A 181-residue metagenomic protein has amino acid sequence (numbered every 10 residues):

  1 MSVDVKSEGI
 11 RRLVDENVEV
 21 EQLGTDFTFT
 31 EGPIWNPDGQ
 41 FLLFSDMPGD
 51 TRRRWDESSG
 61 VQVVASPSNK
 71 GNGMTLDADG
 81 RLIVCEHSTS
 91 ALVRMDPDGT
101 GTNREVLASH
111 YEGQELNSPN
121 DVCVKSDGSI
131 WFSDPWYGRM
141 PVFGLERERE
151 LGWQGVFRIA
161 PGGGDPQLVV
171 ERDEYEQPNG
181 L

Functional and structural regions predicted by a protein language model:
M1-L181: Sequence-structural signature of mature extracellular/luminal beta-sheet repeat domains, prominently beta-propellers
